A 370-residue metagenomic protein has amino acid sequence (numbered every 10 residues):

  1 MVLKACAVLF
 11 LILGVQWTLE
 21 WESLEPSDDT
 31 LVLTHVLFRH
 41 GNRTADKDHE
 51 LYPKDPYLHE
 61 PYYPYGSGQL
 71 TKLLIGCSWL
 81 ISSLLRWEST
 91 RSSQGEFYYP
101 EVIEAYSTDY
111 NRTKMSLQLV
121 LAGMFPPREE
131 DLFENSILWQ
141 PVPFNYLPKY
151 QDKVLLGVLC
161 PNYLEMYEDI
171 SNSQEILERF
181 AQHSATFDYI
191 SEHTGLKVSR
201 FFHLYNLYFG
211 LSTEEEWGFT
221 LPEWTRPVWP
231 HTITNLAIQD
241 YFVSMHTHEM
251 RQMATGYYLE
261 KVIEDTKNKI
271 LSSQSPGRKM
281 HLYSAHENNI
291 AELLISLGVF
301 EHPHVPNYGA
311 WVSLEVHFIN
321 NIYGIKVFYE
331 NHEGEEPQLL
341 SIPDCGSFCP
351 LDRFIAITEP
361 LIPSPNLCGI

Functional and structural regions predicted by a protein language model:
M1-L3, I370: A positional/structural detector of protein chain ends, strongest at the extreme C-terminus and weakly at the extreme
L3-E20: Cleavable N-terminal signal peptides of Sec/SRP-targeted secreted and luminal proteins
Q16-E104, T108-I370: Signature for phosphate-centric chemistry
